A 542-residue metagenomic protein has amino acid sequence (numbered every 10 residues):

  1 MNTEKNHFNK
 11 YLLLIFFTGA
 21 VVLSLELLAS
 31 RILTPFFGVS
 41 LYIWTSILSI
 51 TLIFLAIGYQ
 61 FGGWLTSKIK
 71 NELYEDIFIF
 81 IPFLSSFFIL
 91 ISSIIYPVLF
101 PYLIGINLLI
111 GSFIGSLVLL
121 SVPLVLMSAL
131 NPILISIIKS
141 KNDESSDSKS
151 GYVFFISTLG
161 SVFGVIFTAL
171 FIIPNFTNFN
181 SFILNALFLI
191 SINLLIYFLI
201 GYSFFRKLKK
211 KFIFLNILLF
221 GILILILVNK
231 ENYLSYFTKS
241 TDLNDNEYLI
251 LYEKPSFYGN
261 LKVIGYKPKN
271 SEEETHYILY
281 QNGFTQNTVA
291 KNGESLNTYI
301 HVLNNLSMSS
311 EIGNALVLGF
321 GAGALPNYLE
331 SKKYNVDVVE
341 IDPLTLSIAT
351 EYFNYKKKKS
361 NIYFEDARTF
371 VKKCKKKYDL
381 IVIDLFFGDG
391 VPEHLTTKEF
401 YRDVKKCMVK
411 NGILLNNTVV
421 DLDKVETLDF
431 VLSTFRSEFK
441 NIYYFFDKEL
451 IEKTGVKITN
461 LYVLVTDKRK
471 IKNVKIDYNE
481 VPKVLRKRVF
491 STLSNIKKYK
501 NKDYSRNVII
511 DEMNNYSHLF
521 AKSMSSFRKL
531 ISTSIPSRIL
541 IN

Functional and structural regions predicted by a protein language model:
M1-E253, G265-E274, F284, N304 (+12 more regions): Alpha-helical transmembrane segments of multi-pass membrane proteins
L261-K262, T454-V463, D467-N542: SAM/dcSAM-binding transferase cores
N270-T275, L279, Q286-A290, K472-V474 (+1 more regions): Short, solvent-exposed loop/turn elements at domain surfaces
T288-I300: Conserved SAM-binding loop and adjacent beta-strand
F370: Short acidic active-site motifs
D389-T396: Glycine/threonine-rich flexible loop motifs
